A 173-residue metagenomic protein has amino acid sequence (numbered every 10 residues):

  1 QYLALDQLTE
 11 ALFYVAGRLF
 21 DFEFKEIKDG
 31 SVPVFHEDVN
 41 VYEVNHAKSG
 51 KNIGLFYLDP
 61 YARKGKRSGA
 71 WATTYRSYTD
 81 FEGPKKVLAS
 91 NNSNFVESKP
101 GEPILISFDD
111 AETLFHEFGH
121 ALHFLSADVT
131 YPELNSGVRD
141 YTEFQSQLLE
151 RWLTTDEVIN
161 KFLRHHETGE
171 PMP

Functional and structural regions predicted by a protein language model:
Q1-P173: Cation-handling catalytic/transport regions enriched in His/Asp/Glu
